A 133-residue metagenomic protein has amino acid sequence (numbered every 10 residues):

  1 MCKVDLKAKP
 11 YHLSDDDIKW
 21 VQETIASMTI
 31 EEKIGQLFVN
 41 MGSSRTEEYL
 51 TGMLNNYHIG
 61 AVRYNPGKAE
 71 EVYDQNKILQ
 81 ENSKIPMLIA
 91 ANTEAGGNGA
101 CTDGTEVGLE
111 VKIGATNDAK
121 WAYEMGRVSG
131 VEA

Functional and structural regions predicted by a protein language model:
M1-D5, E32-L37, N55-I59: Acidic/histidine-rich, surface-exposed loop or edge segments in extracytoplasmic proteins
M1-E23: Charged, compositionally biased N-terminal leader segments and the immediate start of the first structured element
V4-L6, S27, E94: Short, flexible segments with low predicted structural confidence
L6-H12, E31-Q36, E81-I85, R127-A133: Short, mixed-charge, low-aromatic patches
P10, V39-N40, N65: Short, N-terminal intrinsically disordered low-complexity segments that are rich in Pro/Gly and polar/charged residues
D17-S43: Mature N-terminal segment immediately following signal peptide/propeptide cleavage in secreted/periplasmic
S43-E132: Enzymes and membrane/adaptor proteins characterized by extended Gly/Ser/Thr/Asp/Glu-rich, aromatic-dotted
